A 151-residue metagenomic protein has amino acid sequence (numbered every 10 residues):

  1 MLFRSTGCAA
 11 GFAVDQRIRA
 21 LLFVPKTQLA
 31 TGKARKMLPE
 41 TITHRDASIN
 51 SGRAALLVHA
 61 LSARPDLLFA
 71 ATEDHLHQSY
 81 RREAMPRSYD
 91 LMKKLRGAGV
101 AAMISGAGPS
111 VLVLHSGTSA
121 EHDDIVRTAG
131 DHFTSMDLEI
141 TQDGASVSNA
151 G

Functional and structural regions predicted by a protein language model:
S5, V14-I18, L22-T27: Short, structured patches in soluble enzyme cores that scaffold and shape functional sites
G7-V14, A101-A102: A generic local secondary-structure boundary/capping motif
C8-A9, A30, T41-R45, V111 (+1 more regions): A broad, structure-centric signal for solvent-exposed, well-ordered loop/edge residues that line or flank functional
G11-F12, T31-K36, D123, S148: Short, charged, solvent-exposed linker or helix-capping segments at domain edges/interfaces that act as flexible hinges
Q16, S51-R53, S105-A107: Short glycine-enriched loop/turn motifs at secondary-structure junctions
L22-E83: Active-site rim beta-loop-alpha module in soluble metabolic enzymes
A60-G151: Glycine-rich, charge-dense phosphate/pyrophosphate-binding loop(s) and the adjacent flexible "lid"/catalytic subdomain
